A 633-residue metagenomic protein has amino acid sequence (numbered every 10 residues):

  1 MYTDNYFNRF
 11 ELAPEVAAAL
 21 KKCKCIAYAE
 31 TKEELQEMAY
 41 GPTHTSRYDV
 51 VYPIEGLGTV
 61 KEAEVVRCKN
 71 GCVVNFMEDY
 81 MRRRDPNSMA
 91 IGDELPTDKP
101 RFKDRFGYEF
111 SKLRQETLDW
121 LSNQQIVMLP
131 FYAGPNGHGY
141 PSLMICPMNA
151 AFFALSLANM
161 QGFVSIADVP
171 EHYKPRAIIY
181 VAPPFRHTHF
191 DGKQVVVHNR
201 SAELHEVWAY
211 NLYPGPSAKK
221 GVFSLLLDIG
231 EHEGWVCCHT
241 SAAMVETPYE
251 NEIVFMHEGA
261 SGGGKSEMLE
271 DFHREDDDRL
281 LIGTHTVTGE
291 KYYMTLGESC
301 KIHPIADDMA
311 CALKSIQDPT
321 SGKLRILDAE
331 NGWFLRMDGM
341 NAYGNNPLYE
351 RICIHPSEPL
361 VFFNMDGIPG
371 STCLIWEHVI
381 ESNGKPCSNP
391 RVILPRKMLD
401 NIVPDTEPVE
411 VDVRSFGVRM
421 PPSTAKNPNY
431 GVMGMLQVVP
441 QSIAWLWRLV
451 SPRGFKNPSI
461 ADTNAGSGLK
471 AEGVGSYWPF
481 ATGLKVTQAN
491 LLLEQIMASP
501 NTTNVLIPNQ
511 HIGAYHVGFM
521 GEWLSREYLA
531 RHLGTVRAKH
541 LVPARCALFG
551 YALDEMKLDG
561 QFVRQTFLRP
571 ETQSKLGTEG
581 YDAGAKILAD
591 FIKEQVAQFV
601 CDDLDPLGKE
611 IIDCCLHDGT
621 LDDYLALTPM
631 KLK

Functional and structural regions predicted by a protein language model:
M1-G215: Long, basic/Gly/Ser/Thr-rich N-terminal segments that mediate initial subcellular attachment or targeting
Y2-K61, L335-K633: Conserved NTP phosphate-binding and transfer environment spanning the P-loop NTPase/kinase superfamily
N136-H138, G215, G263-S266, D276-D278 (+3 more regions): Flexible loop/turn segments at secondary-structure boundaries
G139-I145, L269-E270, S315-P319, G339 (+1 more regions): Short acidic, glycine/serine/threonine-rich loops at helix termini
G215-P248: N-terminal pre-Walker A segment at the start of P-loop NTPase domains
E250-L280: Glycine-rich phosphate-binding P-loop
V254-M256, P319-F334, M520-A530: Conserved, well-ordered active-site substructure
L281, T286-E377: Conserved nucleotide-sensing/catalytic segment adjacent to the nucleotide-binding pocket in NTP-handling enzymes
